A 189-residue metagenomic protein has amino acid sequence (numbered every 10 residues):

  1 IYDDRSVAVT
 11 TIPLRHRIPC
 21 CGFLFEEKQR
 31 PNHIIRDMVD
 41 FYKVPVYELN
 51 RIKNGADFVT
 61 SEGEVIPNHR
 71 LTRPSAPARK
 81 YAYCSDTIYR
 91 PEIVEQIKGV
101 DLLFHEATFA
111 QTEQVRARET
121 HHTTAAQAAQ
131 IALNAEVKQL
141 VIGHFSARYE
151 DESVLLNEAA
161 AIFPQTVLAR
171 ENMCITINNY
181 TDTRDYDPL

Functional and structural regions predicted by a protein language model:
I1-I142, S153-N157, N178-L189: Metal-dependent phosphodiesterase/nuclease catalytic metal-binding core
A78, E152-N172: Short, electropositive alpha-helical surface patch
A169-T181: Binuclear metal-dependent phosphoesterase catalytic core
